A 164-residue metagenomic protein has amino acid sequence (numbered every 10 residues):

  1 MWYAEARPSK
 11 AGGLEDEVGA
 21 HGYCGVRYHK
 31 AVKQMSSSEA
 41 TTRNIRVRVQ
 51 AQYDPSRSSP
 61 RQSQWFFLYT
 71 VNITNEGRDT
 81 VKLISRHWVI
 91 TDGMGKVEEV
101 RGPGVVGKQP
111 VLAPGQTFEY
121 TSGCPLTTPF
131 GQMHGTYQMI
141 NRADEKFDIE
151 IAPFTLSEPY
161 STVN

Functional and structural regions predicted by a protein language model:
K33-Q64: Low-complexity, acidic Ser/Thr/Pro/Gly-rich terminal tails and inter-domain linkers that flank the onset of structured
Q64-T70: Short, solvent-exposed loop/turn segments enriched in Ser/Thr/Gly
N72-G77: Asparagine-centered strand-capping/turn motif at beta-strand->loop junctions
D79-E98: Short acidic, flexible loop segments centered on an aromatic residue
V100-T128: Intrinsically disordered, low-complexity Pro/Gly/Ser/Thr-rich segments with frequent PxxP/GP/PP motifs and embedded
P125-N164: Terminal connector regions
